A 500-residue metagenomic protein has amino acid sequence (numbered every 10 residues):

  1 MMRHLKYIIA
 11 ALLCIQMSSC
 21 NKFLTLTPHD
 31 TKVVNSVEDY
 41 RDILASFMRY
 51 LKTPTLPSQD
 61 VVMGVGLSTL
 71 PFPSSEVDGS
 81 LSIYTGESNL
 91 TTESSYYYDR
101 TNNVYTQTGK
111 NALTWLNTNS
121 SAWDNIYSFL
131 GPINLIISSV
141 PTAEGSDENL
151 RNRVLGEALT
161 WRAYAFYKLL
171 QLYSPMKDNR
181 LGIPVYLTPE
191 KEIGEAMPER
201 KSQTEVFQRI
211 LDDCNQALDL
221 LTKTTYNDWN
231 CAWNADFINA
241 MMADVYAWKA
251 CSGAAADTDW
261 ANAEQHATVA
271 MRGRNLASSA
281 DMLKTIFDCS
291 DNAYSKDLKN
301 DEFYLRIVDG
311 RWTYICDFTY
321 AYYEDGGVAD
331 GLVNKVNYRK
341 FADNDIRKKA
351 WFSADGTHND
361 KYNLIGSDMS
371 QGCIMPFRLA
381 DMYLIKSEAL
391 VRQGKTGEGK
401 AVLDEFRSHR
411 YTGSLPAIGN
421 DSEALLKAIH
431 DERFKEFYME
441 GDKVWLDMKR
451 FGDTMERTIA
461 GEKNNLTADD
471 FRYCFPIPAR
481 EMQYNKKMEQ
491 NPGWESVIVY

Functional and structural regions predicted by a protein language model:
M1-P28: Bacterial Sec-dependent N-terminal signal peptides
C20-E76, A350, S414-L415, G419 (+1 more regions): Membrane-proximal, proline-rich intrinsically disordered regions
R41-P71, E205, A232, D257-L379 (+2 more regions): Extended ligand-binding clefts on enzyme/binding-domain cores
E93-Y173, K201-T204, N215-D228, M369-I374 (+3 more regions): Conserved, well-structured interaction surfaces
L170-K177, T225, W248-D257, G394: Short coil/turn linking the two alpha-helices of tandem helical-hairpin repeats
